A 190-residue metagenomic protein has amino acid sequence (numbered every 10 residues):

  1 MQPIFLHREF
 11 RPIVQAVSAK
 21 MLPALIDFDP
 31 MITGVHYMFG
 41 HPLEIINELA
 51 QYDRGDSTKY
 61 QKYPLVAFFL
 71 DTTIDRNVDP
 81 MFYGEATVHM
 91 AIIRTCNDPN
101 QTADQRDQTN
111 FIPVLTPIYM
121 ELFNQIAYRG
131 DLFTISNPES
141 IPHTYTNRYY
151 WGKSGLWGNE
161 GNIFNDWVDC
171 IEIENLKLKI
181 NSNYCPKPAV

Functional and structural regions predicted by a protein language model:
M1-P42, D71-V190: Charged, amphipathic alpha-helical segments and their flanking helix caps
I46-Y60: Alpha-helical transmembrane segments and their immediate juxtamembrane boundary regions in integral membrane proteins
D56-I74: A short, hydrophobic beta-strand-centered structural micro-motif
